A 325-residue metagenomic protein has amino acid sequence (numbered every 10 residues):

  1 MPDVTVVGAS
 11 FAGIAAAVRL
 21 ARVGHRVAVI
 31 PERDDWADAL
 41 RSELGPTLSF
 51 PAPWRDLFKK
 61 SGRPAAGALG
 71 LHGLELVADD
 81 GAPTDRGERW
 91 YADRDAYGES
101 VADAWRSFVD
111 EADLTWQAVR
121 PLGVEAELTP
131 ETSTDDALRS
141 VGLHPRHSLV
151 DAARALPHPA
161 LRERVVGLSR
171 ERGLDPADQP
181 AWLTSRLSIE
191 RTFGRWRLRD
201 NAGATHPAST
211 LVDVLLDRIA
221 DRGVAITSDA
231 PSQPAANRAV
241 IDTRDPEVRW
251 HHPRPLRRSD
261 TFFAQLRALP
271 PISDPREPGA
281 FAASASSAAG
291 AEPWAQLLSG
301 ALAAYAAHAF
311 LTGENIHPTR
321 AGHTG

Functional and structural regions predicted by a protein language model:
P2-R120, R258-A264, P318: N-terminal glycine-rich phosphate/pyrophosphate-binding loop and immediately adjacent elements
T5-V7, A236-D245: Short hydrophobic core segments
G87-P180: Rossmann-like flavin
R164-A202, P270-F281: Active-site-adjacent "gating/activation" loops or surface patches in catalytic cores
D175-P180, R249-A289: FAD-binding beta-loop-beta segment adjacent to the flavin cofactor pocket
R186-N237: Helical element adjacent to the flavin cofactor pocket in flavoenzyme catalytic cores
A283-L311: A conserved FAD-binding loop/helix module that cradles the flavin
A306-G325: Active-site-proximal substrate-binding core of FAD-dependent oxidoreductases
